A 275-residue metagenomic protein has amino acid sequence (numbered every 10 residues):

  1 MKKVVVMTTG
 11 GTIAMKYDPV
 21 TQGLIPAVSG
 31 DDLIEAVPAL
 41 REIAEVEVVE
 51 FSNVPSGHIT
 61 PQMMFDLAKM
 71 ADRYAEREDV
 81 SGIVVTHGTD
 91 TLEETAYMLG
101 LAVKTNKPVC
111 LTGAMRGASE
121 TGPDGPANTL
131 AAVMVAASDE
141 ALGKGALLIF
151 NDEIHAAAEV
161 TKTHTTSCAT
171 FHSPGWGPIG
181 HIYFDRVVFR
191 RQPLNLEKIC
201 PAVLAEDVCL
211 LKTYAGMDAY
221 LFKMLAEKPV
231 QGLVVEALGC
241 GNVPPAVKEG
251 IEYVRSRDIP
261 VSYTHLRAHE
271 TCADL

Functional and structural regions predicted by a protein language model:
M1-R73, E249-E252: ATP/NTP phosphate-donor binding region
K2, M7, S29, A36-L40 (+1 more regions): Accessory alpha-helical/coil subdomains and C-terminal extensions that flank or cap enzyme catalytic cores
M7-T9, V85-H87, C110-G113, L147-N151 (+2 more regions): Short beta-strand segments
V20-S29, T91, Y97-V109, G125-A131 (+1 more regions): A glycine- and small-aliphatic-rich helix-loop capping segment at beta-alpha/alpha-beta transitions that lines
V85-N106, V243-I251: Short Gly/Thr/Asp-enriched flexible loops that form oxyanion-binding sites at enzyme active sites
T105-K107, R257-P260: A short helix->loop->beta-strand "cap" motif at the edges of active sites that frequently abuts
L111-I182: Internal gly/pro-rich beta-alpha loop/helix module that stabilizes soluble enzyme cofactors or their anionic handles
T264-T271: Conserved small/polar residues in nucleotide/adenosyl-binding loops
